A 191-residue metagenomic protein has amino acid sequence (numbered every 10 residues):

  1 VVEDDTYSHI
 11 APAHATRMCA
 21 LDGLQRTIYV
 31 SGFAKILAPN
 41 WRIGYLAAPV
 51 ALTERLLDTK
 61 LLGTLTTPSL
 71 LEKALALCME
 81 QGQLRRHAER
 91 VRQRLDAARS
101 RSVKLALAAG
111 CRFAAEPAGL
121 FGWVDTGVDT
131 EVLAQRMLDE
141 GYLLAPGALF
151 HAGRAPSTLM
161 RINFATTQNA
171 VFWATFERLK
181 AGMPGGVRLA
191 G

Functional and structural regions predicted by a protein language model:
V1-H14: Catalytic PLP-binding core of fold-type I/II PLP enzymes
H9, L21-R55, L70: Active-site PLP attachment segment
A51-L71, G191: Active-site C-terminal subdomain of aminotransferase-like
L56-G63, M79-V103: Structural signature of PLP-dependent enzymes
R92-V103, C111-D125: Conserved glycine-rich beta-strand-loop-beta hairpin in the small C-terminal domain of fold type I
D139-E140, G153-G191: PLP-dependent enzyme catalytic core of the Aspartate aminotransferase-like
